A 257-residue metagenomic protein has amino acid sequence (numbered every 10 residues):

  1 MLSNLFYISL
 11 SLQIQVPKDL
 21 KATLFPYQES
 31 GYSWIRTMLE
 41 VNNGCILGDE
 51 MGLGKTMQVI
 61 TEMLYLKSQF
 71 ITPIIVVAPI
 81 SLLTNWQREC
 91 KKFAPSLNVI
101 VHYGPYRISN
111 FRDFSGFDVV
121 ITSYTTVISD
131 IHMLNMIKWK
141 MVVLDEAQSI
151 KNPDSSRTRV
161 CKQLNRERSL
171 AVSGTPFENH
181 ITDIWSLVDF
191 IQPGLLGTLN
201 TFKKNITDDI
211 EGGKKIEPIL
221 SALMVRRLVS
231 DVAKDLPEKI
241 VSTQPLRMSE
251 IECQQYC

Functional and structural regions predicted by a protein language model:
L2-C257: ASCE P-loop NTPase motor core, strongest for the SF2 helicase catalytic module
